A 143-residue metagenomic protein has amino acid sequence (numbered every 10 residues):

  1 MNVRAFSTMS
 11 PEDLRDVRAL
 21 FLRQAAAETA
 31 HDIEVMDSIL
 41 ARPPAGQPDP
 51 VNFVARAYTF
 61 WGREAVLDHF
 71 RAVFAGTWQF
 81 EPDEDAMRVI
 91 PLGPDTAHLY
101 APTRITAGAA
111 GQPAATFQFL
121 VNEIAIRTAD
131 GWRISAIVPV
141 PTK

Functional and structural regions predicted by a protein language model:
M1-N2, Q118-K143: Short beta-strand edge/turn micro-motifs at domain boundaries
M1-P43: Short, low-complexity N-terminal intrinsically disordered segments enriched in polar/charged residues
L14-R15, I33-G93, F117: A solvent-exposed, acidic/Ser-Thr-rich amphipathic alpha-helical stretch
T77, I105-A115: Short, cysteine-centered beta-strand-loop-beta hairpins and adjacent loop/turn segments enriched in charged/polar
P82-E84, Y100-P102, A115-V121: Short, surface-exposed coil-to-beta transition loops
V89-A97, Q112, A125-G131: A short, structured loop/turn motif at beta-sheet edges
D95-I105: A short hydrophobic beta-strand element
